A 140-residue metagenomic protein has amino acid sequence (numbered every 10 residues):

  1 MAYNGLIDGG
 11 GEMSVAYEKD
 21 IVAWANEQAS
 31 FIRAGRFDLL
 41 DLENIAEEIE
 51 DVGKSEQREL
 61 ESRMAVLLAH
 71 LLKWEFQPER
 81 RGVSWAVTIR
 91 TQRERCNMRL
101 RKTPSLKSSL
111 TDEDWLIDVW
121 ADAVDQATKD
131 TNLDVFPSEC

Functional and structural regions predicted by a protein language model:
A2-C140: Surface/interface-facing alpha-helical segments and adjacent flexible terminal/loop regions used for partner/assembly
